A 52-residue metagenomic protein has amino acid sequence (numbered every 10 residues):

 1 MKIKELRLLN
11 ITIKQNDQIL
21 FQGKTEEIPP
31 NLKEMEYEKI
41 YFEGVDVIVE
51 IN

Functional and structural regions predicted by a protein language model:
M1-K4, K24: Short, structural beta-strand-to-alpha-helix junction motif
L9, Q15-N52: Detector for the mature cores of small, proteolytically processed and post-translationally modified peptide effectors
